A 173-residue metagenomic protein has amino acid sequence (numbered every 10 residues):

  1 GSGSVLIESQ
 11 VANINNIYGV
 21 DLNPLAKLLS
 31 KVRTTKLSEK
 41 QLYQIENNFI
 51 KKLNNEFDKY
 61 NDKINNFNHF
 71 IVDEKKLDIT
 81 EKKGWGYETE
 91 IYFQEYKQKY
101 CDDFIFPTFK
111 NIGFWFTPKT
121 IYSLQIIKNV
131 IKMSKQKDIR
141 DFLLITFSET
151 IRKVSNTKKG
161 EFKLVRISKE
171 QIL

Functional and structural regions predicted by a protein language model:
G1: Conserved S-adenosyl-L-methionine
S4-I14: Conserved SAM-binding loop of SAM-dependent methyltransferases across substrates and taxa, primarily the Class I
N16-L173: Class I S-adenosyl-L-methionine-dependent methyltransferase module
